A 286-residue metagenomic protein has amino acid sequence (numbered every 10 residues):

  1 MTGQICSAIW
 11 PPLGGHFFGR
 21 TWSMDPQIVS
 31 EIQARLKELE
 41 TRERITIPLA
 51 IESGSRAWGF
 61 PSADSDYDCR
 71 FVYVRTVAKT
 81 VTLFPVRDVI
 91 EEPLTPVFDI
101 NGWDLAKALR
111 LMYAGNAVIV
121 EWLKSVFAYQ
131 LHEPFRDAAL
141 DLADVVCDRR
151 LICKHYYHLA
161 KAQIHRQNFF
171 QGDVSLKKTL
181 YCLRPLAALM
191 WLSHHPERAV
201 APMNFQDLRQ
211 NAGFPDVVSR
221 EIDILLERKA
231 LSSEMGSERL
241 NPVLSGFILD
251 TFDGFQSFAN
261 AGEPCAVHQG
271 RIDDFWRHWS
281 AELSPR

Functional and structural regions predicted by a protein language model:
G3, G14-G15, G19: Residue-identity detector for glycine
R20-I51: Helical scaffold of the NTase/Pol beta-like nucleotidyltransferase catalytic core
G54-T95: Catalytic metal-binding acidic patch
T82-K161: A basic- and aromatic-enriched beta-loop-alpha substructure that forms the phosphate/nucleotide- and DNA/RNA-contacting
D137-A266: Conserved nucleotidyltransferase catalytic core and NTase-mimicking acidic/glycine-rich helix/loop elements in nucleic
A261-R286: Acidic, carboxylate-rich catalytic segments that either coordinate divalent cations
